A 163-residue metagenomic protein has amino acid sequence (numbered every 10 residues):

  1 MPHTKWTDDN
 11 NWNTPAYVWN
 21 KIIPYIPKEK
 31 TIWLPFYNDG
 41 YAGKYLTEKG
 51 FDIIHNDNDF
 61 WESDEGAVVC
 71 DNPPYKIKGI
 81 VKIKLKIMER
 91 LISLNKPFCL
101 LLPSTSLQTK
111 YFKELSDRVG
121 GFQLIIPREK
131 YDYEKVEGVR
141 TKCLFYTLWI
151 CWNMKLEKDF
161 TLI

Functional and structural regions predicted by a protein language model:
M1-I163: Class I S-adenosyl-L-methionine-dependent methyltransferase catalytic core
